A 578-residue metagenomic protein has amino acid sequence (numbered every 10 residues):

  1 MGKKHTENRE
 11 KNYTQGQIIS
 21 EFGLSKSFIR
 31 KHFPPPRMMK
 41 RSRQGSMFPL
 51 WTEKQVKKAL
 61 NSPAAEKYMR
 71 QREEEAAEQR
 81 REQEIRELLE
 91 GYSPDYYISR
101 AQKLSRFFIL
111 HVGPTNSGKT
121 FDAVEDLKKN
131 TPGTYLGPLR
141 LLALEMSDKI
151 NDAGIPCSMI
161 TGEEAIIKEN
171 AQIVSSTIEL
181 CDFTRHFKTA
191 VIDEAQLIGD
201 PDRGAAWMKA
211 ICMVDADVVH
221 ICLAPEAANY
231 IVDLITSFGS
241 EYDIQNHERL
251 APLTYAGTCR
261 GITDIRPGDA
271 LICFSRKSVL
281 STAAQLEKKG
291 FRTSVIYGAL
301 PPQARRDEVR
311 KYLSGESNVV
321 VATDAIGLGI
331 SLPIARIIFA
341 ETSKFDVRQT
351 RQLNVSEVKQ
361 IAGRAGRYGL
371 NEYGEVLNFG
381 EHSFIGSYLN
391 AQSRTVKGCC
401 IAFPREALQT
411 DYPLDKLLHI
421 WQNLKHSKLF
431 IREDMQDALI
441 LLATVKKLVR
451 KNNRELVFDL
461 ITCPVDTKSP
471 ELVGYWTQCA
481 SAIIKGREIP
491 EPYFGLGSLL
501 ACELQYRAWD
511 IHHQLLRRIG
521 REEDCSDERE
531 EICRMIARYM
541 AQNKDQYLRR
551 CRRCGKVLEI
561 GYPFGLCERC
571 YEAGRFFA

Functional and structural regions predicted by a protein language model:
M1-K11, Q15-S27, K31, R72-L88 (+1 more regions): Non-catalytic terminal extensions of ATP-dependent helicases
E10, G16-Q17, F33-E66: Short helix-start
S117, D122, K129-I150: Conserved Walker A/P-loop ATP-binding site and its immediately adjacent core in helicase/helicase-like ATPase domains
P132-A143, I221-C222, I265-K289, T293-I296: Conserved strand-helix element at the start of the C-terminal RecA-like helicase core
I150-T184: Inter-Walker segment of RecA-like/P-loop motor cores
A165-I167, L300-T323: Conserved helicase ATPase core of P-loop NTP-dependent helicases/translocases
L197-H247: Post-DEXD/H (motif II) to motif III coupling segment of the RecA-like Helicase ATP-binding lobe
S343-D346, L353-Q392: Conserved segment of the helicase C-terminal RecA-like domain
